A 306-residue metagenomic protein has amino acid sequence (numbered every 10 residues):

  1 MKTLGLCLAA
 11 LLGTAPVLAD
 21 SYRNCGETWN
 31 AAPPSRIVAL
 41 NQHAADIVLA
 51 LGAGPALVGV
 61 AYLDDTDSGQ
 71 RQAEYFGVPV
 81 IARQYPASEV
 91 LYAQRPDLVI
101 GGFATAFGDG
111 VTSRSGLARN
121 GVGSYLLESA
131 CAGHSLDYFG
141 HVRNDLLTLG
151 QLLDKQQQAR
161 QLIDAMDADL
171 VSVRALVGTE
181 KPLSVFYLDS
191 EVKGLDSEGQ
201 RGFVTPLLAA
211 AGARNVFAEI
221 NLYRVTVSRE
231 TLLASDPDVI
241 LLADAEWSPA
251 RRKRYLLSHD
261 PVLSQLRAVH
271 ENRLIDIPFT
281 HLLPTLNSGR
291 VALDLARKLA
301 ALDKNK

Functional and structural regions predicted by a protein language model:
T3-I47, A93, Q151-L188, R297-K306: Bacterial Sec-exported substrate-binding components of ABC uptake systems
N24, P79-E89, I220-R229: Short helix-initiation/N-cap motifs at beta->coil->alpha
R36, L136-Q151, R160, V239-K306: Structured C-terminal subdomain patch of bacterial secreted/periplasmic proteins
R36-Q94, L98-T105, V216: A short, structured surface patch at a secondary-structure boundary
N41, F103-A106, S129, I220 (+1 more regions): Short secondary-structure boundary segments
A61, E198-R224, E271: His/Asp/Glu-enriched short active-site or ligand-binding loop at hydrolase and phosphoryl-transfer sites
A87-S88, Y92-G101, R229-A245: Proline-aspartate-enriched helix->loop->beta-strand connector
F107-T112, V122-T148, K181-F203, A250-R251: Extracytoplasmic ligand-binding site segments that recognize negatively charged/polar headgroups
